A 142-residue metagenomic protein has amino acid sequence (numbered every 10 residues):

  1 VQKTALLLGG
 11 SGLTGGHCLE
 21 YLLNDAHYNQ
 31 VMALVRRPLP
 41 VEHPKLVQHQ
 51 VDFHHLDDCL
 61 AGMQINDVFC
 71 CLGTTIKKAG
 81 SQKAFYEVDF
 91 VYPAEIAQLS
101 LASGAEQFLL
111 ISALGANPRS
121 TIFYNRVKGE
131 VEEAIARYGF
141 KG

Functional and structural regions predicted by a protein language model:
Q2-H27: N-terminal Rossmann NAD(P)H-binding glycine-rich loop of SDR-like oxidoreductase domains
A5, P40, L46-A102: NAD(P)H-binding glycine-rich loop region in Rossmannoid oxidoreductase-like domains and their noncatalytic homologs
L8, L34, C71-L72, F108-L114: SDR active-site strand-loop-helix element
H17-C18, H43, A79-G80, R119-T121: Short glycine-/acidic-enriched loop or helix-start segments at secondary-structure transitions that form or flank
D25-A26, H43, Y138: Acidic-histidine catalytic/liganding microenvironments
N29, N66-F69, E106, K141: Conserved acidic residues
M32-P40: Short, polar loop motifs at secondary-structure junctions
Q82-E133, R137-G142: Conserved Rossmann-fold NAD(P)-dependent oxidoreductase catalytic core, especially the SDR/UDP-sugar
